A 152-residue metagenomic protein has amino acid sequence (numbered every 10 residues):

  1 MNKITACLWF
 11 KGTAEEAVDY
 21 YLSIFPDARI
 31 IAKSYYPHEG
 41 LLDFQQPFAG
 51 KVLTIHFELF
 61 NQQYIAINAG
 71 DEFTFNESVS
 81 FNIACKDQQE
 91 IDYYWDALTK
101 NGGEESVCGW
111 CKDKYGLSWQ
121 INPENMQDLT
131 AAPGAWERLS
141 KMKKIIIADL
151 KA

Functional and structural regions predicted by a protein language model:
N2-I4: Short structural boundary motif marking the start of a folded domain
L8-N61: Core segments of cupin and vicinal oxygen chelate
F10, I24, L59-Q63, E72-S118 (+1 more regions): Vicinal oxygen chelate
F25, R29, G102, K143-I146: Sec/Tat-exported extracytoplasmic proteins
A69: Surface loops and adjacent helix of pleckstrin homology
N125-A132: Active-site loop architecture of trypsin-fold serine endopeptidases
G134-A152: C-terminal cap/linker of serine protease catalytic domains
